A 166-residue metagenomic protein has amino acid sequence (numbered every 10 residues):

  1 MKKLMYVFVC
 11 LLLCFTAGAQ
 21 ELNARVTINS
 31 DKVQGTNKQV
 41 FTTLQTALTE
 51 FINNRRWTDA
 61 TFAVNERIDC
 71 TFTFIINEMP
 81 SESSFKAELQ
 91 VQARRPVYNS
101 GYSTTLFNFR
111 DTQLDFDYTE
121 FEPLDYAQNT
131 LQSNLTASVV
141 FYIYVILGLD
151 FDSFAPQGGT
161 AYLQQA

Functional and structural regions predicted by a protein language model:
M1-L22: Bacterial Sec-dependent N-terminal signal peptides
G18-L22, T42, F109-D117: Membrane-targeting and insertion segments and their boundary/processing signals
Q20-K86, V97-N99: Start-of-domain marker
K86-A166: Acidic/His-rich structured neighborhood in mature extracellular/periplasmic domains
